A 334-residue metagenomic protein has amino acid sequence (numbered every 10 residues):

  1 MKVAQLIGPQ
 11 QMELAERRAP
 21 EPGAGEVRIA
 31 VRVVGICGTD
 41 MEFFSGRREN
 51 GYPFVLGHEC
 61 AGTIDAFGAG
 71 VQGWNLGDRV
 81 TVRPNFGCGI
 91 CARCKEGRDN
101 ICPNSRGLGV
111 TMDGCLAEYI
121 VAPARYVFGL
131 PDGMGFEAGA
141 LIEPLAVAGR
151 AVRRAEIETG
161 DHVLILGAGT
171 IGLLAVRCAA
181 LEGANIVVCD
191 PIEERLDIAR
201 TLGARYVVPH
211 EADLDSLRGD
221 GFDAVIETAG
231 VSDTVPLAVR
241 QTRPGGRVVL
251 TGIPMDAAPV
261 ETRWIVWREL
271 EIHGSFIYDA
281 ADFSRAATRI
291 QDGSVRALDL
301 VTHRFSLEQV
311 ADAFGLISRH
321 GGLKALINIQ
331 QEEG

Functional and structural regions predicted by a protein language model:
M1, P236, A280-G334: C-terminal hydrophobic helical "lid"/dimerization subdomain of Rossmann-like NAD(P)H-dependent oxidoreductases
V3-E21, G38-A66, T81-V82, D99-D113: N-terminal glycine-rich cofactor-binding segment
P20-V34, R47-A92, P131-G133: Glycine-rich beta-strand-centered segment in the early N-terminal region that forms part of a ligand/cofactor-binding
C88-L166, L298: NAD(P)H dinucleotide-binding glycine-rich loop of Rossmann-like/cofactor-binding domains, especially the beta1-alpha1
M134-E211: Mid-domain Rossmann-like dinucleotide-binding core that forms the NAD(H)/NADP(H) cofactor-binding site
S216-V225: A short acidic, Gly/Pro-enriched loop at the edge of an enzyme's catalytic core that lines a small-molecule cofactor
S232-D292, I329-G334: Glycine-rich phosphate-binding loop and adjacent beta-alpha segment of Rossmann(oid) nucleotide-cofactor-binding
